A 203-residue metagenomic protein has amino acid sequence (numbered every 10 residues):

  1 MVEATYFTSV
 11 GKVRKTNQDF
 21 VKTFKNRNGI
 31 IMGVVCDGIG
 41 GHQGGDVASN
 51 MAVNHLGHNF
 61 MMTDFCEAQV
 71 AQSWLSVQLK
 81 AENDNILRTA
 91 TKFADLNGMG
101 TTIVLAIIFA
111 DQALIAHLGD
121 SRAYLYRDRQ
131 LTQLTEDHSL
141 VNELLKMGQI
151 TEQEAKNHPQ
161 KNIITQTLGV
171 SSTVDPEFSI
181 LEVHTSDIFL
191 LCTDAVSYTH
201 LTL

Functional and structural regions predicted by a protein language model:
M1-L201: PP2C/PPM-type serine/threonine phosphatase catalytic domain
